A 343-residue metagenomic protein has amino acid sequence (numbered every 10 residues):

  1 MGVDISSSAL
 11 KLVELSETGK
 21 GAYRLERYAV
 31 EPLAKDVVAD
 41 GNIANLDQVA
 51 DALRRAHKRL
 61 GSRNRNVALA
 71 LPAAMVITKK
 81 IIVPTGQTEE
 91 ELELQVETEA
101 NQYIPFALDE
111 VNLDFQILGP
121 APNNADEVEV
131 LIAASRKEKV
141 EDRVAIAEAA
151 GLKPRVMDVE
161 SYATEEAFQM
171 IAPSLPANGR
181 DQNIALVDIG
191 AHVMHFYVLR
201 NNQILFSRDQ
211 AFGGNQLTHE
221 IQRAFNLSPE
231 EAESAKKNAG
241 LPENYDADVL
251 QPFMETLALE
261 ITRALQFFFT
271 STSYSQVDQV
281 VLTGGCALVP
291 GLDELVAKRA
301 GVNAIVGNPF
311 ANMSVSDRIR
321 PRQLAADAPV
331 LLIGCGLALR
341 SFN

Functional and structural regions predicted by a protein language model:
M1-E99, E141-R143, G151-K153: Non-catalytic, solvent-exposed interaction/assembly segments
M1-P32, R65-P72, S174-F206, Q216 (+2 more regions): Gly/Thr-rich phosphate-binding beta-strand-loop-beta motif of the actin/hexokinase/Hsp70
V38-A39, E138-E166, Q203-E243: Glycine-rich phosphate-binding loop plus the immediately following alpha-helix
L53-N66, A150, T262-Q279: Phosphate/pyrophosphate-binding loops at sites that engage ATP/ADP/AMP, CoA/4′-phosphopantetheine, polyphosphate
N66, A70-A172, Q279, P309-V315 (+2 more regions): Active-site neighborhood for divalent-cation/phosphate handling
S161, R223, E231-Q279, C286 (+1 more regions): Adenine-nucleotide phosphate-binding core of ATP-dependent small-molecule kinases
F253, S275-I305, P309-A311: Glycine-rich phosphate-binding loops at beta-strand->alpha-helix junctions
E294-G334: Conserved phosphate-binding/catalytic loops in two-lobed NTP-binding clefts
